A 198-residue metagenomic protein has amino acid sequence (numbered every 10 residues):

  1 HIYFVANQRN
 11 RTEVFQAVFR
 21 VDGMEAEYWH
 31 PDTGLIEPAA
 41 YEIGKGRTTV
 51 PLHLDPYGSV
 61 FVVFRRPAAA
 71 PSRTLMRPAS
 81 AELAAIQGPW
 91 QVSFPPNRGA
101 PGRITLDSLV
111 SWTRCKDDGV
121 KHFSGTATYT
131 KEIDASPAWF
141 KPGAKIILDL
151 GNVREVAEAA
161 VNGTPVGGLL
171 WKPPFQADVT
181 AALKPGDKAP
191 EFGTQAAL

Functional and structural regions predicted by a protein language model:
H1-A17, Y57, F61: Carbohydrate-binding surface patches
V5-R9, V21, T130-A144, V179-A182: Extracellular and analogous surface-interaction loops
V18-R20, H122, I133-A135, W139-N162 (+2 more regions): Aromatic-lined ligand-binding clefts that engage carbohydrates, nucleic acids, or primary amines
P38-A39, T49-L52, D117-H122, K131-E132 (+2 more regions): Beta-strand-rich interaction surfaces with strong enrichment in secreted/lumenal proteins
G44-T48, N152, A160-L198: Beta-strand-rich ligand-recognition modules
G46-A70: C-terminal beta-strand-rich structural cap/linker in extracellular carbohydrate-active enzymes
V60-R66, K131, P190-A196: Short, hydrophobic/aromatic-enriched beta-strand segments in well-ordered soluble domains
A70-T126, L183-L198: An acidic-aromatic loop/edge-strand motif
